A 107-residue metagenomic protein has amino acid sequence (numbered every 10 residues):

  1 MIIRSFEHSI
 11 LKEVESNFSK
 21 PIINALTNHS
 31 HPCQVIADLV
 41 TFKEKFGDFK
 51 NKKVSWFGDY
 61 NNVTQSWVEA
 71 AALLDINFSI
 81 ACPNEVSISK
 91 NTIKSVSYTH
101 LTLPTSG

Functional and structural regions predicted by a protein language model:
M1, T99-H100: Residue positions that mark polypeptide boundaries
M1-K43: Phosphate/diphosphate ligand-binding glycine-rich loop within oxidoreductases
E13-N17, A70, T102: Alpha-helical structural signal in soluble globular domains
K45-D48: Glycine-rich helix-loop-beta junction characteristic of Rossmann-like nucleotide cofactor-binding loops
N51-S97: Glycine-rich phosphate/diphosphate-binding loop of Rossmann-like nucleotide-binding domains
H100-G107: Single conserved hydrophobic/aromatic residue that forms the stacking wall/gate of nucleotide- or nucleobase-binding
